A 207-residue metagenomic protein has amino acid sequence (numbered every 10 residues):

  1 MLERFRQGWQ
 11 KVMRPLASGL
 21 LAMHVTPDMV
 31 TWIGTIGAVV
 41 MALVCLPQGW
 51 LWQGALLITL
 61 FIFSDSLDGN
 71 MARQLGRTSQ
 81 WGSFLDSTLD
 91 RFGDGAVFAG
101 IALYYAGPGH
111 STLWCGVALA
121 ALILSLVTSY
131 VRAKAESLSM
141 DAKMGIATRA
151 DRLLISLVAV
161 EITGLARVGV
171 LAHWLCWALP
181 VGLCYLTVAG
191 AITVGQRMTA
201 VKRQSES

Functional and structural regions predicted by a protein language model:
M1-T59, V97-S207: Hydrophobic alpha-helical transmembrane segments
Q10, R14, D68-D90, D141-A147: Juxtamembrane helix-capping/reentrant segments at transmembrane boundaries
W50-R77: Hydrophobic/aromatic-rich structural module bridging two neighboring secondary-structure elements via a short loop
L60, R77, W81, L85 (+2 more regions): Hydrophobic alpha-helical segments and helix-packing faces
F63-M71, F84, T88-F92, A96 (+3 more regions): Active-site His/Glu-centered metal-binding helix of metallohydrolases
